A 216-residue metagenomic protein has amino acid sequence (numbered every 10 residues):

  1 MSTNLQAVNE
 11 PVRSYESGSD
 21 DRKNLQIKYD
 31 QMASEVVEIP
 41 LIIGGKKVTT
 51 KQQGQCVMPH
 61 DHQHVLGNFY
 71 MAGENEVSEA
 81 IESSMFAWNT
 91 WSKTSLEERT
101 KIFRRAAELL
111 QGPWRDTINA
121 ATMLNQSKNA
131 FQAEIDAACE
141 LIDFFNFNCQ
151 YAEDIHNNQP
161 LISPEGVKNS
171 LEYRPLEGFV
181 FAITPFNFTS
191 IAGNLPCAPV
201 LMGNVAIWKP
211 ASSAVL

Functional and structural regions predicted by a protein language model:
M1-I27, F131-E134, C139-N158, L171: C-terminal segments
M1-V65: Hydrophobic face of amphipathic alpha-helices that form TPR/SEL1-like repeat modules and related alpha-solenoid
A7, W114, A137, I191-A192: Residue-level preference for nonpolar/small residues embedded in alpha-helices
Y15-G18, Y70, L96, F131-I135 (+3 more regions): Hydrophobic alpha-helical scaffolding
D20, N75, E79, E140 (+3 more regions): Conserved active-site and cofactor/substrate-binding residues in soluble primary-metabolism enzymes
K46-V48, D61, Y70-E76, A152 (+3 more regions): Short, glycine-/Ser/Thr-/acidic-enriched flexible segments
T49-K51, V57, Q63-H156: Glycine-rich loop-to-alpha-helix module at the N-terminal edge of alpha/beta enzyme cores
N158-L216: Conserved small-residue-rich beta-alpha loop and adjacent elements that most often cradle the phosphate/pyrophosphate
